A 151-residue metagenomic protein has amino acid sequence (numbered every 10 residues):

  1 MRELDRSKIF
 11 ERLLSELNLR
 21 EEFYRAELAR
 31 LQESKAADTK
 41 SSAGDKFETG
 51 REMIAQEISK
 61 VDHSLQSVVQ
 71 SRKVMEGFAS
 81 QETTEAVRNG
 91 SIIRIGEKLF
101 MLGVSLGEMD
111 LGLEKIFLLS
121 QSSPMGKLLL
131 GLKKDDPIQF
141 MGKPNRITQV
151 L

Functional and structural regions predicted by a protein language model:
M1-S71: Helix-rich terminal scaffold detector
S71-F78: Short Pro/Gly-enriched beta-strand edge/turn motifs at strand-loop
A79-N145: Non-DNA-binding regulatory cores of transcription-related proteins, predominantly C-terminal effector-binding
T148-L151: Short, compositionally biased
